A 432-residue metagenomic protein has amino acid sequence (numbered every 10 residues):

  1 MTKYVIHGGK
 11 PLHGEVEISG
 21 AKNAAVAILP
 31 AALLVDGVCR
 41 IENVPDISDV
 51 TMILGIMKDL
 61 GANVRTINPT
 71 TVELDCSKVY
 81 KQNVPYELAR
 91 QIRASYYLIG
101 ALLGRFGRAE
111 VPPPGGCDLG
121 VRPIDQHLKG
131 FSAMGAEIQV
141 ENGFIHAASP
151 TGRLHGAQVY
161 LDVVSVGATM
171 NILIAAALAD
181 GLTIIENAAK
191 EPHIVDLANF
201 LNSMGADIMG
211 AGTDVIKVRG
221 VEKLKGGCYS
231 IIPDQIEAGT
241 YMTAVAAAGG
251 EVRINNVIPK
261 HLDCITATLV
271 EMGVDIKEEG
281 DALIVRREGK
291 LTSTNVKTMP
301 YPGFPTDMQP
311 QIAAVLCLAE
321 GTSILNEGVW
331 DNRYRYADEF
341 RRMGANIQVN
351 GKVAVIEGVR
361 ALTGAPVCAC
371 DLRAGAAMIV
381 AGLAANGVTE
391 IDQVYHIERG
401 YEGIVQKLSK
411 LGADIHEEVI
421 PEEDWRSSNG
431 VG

Functional and structural regions predicted by a protein language model:
M1-G432: Short, structured segments at the rim of ligand-binding sites
